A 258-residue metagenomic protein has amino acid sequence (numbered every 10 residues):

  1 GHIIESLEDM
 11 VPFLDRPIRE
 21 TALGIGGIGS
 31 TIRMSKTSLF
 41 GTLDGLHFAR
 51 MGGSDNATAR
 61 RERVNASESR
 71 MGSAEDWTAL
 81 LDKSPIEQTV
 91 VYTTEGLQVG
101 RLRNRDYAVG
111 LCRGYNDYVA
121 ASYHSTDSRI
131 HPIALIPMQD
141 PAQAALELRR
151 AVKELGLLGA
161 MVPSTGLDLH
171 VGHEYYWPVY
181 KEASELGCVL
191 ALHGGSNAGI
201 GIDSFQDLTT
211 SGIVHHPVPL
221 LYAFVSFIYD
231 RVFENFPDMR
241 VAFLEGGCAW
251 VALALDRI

Functional and structural regions predicted by a protein language model:
G1-I258: Helix-coil boundary/capping segments in enzymes
